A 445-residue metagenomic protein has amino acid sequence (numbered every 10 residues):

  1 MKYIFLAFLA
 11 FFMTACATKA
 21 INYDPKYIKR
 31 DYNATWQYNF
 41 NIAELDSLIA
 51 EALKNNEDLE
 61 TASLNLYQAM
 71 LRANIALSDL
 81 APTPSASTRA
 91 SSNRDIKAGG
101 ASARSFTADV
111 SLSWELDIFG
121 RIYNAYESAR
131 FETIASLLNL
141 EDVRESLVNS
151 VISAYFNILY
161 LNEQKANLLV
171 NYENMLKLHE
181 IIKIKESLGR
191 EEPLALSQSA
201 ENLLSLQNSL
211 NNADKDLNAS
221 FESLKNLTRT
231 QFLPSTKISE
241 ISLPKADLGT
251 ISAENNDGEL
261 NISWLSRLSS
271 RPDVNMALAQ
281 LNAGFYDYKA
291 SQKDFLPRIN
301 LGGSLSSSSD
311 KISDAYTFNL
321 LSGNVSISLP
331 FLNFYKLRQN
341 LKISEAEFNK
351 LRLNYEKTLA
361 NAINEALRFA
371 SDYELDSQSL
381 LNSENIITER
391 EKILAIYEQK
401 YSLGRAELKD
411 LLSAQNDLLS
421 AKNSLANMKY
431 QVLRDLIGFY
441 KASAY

Functional and structural regions predicted by a protein language model:
M1-I4: Positively charged n-region of N-terminal signal peptides that target proteins for export
C16-N74, R190-E192, S239-F285, L359: Bacterial Sec-pathway N-terminal export signals of envelope proteins
N33, R190-E192, N211-W264, N300 (+2 more regions): Short, solvent-exposed, mixed-charge loop/turn linkers that connect secondary-structure elements
I49, T107-S111, Y155, N300 (+2 more regions): Membrane-embedded beta-strand positions in outer-membrane beta-barrel channels/transporters
E60, L80-A103, S113-V143, Q164 (+4 more regions): Small/polar (Gly/Ser/Thr/Ala-rich) solvent-exposed segments that form structured loops/beta-strands/short helices used
T61-D79, R121-F156, Y160-E163, V170 (+8 more regions): Extended amphipathic coiled-coil alpha-helical segments
H179-L196, I393-L411: Alpha-helical hairpins and coiled-coil heptad-repeat segments
